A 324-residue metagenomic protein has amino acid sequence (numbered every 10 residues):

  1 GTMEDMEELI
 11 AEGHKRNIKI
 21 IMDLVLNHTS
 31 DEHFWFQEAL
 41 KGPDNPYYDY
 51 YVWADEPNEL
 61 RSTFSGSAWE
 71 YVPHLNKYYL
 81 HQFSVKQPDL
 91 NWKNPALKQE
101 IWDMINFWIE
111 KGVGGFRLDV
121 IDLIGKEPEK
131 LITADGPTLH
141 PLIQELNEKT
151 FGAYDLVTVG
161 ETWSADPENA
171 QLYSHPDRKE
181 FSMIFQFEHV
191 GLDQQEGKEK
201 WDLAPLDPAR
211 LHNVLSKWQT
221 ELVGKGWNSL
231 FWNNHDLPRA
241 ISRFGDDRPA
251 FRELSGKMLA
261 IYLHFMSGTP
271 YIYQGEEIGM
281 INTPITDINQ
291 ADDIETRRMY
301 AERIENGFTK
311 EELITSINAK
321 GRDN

Functional and structural regions predicted by a protein language model:
G1-N324: Active-site and adjacent substrate-binding regions of carbohydrate-active enzymes
